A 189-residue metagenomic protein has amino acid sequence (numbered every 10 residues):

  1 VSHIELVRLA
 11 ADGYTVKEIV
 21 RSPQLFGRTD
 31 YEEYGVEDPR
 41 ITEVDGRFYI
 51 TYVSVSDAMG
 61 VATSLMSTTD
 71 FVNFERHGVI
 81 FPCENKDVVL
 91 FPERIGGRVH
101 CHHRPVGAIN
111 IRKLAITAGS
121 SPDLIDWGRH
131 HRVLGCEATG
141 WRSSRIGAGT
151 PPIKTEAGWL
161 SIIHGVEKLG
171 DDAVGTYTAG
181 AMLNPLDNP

Functional and structural regions predicted by a protein language model:
V1-Y34, E43-V89, E93-S144, I153-P189: Beta-rich carbohydrate-recognition and catalytic domains
